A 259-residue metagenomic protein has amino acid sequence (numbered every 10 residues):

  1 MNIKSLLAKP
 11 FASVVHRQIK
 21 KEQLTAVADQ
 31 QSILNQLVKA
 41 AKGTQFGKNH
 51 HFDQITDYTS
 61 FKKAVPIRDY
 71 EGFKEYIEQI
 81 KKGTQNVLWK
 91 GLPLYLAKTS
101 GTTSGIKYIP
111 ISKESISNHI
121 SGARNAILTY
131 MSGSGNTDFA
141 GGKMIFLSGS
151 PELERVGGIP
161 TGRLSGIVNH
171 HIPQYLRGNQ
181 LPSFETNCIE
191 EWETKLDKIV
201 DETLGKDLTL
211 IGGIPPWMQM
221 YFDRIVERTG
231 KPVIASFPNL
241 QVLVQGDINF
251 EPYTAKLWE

Functional and structural regions predicted by a protein language model:
M1-D29, L34-H51, I55-E259: Active-site phosphate/ATP/adenylate-binding loop shared across adenylate-forming ligases
